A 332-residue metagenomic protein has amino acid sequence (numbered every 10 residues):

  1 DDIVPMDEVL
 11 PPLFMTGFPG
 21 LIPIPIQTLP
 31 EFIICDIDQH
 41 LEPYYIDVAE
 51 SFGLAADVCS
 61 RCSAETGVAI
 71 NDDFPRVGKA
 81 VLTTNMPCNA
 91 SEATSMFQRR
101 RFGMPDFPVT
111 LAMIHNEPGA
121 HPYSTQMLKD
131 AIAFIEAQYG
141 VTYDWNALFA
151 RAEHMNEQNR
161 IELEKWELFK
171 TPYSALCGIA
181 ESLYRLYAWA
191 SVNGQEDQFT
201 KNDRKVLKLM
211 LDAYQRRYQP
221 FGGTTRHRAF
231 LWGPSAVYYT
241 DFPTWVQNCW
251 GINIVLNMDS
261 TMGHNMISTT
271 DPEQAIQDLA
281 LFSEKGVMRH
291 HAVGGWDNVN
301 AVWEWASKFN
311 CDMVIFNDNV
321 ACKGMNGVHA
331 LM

Functional and structural regions predicted by a protein language model:
D1-I3, T125, K129, A133-N265: A charged, amphipathic alpha-helical module
D2-K79, M86, A90-S95, R99: An N-terminal, globular interaction/scaffold subdomain
M6-L13, N85-S91, W232-Y239, V320-G327: Gly/Ser/Thr-rich loops at beta-strand to alpha-helix junctions that form or flank small-molecule/cofactor-binding
E8-D47, G233-G294, N298-W303: Redox- and metal-dependent alpha/beta enzyme cores, enriched for Fe-S-associated oxidoreductases and cofactor-handling
E65-N71, V293-N310, G327-L331: A short, acidic, amphipathic alpha-helical segment used as a generic capping/interface helix at domain edges
I70-F169: Internal, well-ordered alpha/beta segment that forms a basic, Gly-enriched binding/recognition surface
V77, A306, N310-F316: Proline-aspartate-enriched helix->loop->beta-strand connector
R101-P105, M325-M332: Short acidic, glycine/proline-enriched helix-loop-strand junctions
